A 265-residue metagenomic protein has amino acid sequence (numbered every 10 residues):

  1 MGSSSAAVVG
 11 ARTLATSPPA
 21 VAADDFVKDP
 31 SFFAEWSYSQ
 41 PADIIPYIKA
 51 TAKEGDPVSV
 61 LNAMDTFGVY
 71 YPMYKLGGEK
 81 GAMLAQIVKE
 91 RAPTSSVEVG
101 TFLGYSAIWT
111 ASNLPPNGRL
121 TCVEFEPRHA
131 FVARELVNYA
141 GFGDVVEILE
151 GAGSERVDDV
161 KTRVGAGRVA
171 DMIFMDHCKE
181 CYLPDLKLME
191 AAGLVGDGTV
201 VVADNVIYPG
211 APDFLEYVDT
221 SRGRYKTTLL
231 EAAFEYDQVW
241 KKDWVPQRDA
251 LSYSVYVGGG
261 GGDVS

Functional and structural regions predicted by a protein language model:
G2-S4, V8-P57: N-terminal auxiliary segments of SAM/dcSAM-dependent transferases
P41, I45, P57, L61 (+6 more regions): A general structural signal for well-ordered alpha-helical segments in protein cores
V58-D65, Y74: S-adenosyl-L-methionine
G68: Conserved pre-motif I regulatory segment
M73-R156: SAM cofactor-binding core of SAM-dependent methyltransferases, primarily the Rossmann-like beta-alpha-beta module
P115, G141-G143, G167, G196 (+1 more regions): Short, well-ordered coil/turn elements that cap or connect secondary structure elements
D144-A211: Active-site segment flanking the S-adenosylmethionine/decSAM binding pocket in AdoMet-dependent transferases
C181-S265: C-terminal substrate-binding/active-site "lid" region of AdoMet-derived donor-dependent transferases
